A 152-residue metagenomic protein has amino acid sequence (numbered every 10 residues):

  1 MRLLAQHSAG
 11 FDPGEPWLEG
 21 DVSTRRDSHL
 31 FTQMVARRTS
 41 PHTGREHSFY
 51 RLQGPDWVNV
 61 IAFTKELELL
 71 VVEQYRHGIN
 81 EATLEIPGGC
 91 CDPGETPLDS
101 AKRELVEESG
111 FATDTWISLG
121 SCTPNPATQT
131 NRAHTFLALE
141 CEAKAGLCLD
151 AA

Functional and structural regions predicted by a protein language model:
M1-M34: N-terminal presequences and immediately downstream first alpha-helices
R2-Q6, E15, L52-P55, N59-R103 (+3 more regions): Conserved Nudix-box catalytic region and its N-terminal flanking loop in Nudix hydrolases and closely related
D21-N59, K65: Acidic, metal-coordinating catalytic segment for phosphate/diphosphate chemistry, firing primarily on the Nudix
V22-T24, G120-N125: Short, solvent-exposed loop/turn elements at beta->coil junctions and helix N-caps that rim active or binding pockets
M34-H42, N125-A145: Active-site-adjacent beta-strand/loop module that shapes the phosphate/pyrophosphate-binding cleft
I61, G110, N125-T128: Short, conserved, surface-exposed binding loops centered on an aromatic residue
E68-L69, W116, A133-T135: Conserved active-site beta-strand-loop modules that form the wall/rim of enzyme catalytic pockets and either contain
A112-L119: A short coil-to-beta-strand element that immediately follows conserved catalytic motifs
